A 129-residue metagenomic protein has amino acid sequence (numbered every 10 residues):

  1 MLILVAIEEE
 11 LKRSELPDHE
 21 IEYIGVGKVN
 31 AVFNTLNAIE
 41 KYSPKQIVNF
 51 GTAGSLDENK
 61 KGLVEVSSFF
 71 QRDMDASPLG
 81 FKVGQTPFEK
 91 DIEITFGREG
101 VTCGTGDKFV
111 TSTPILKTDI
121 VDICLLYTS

Functional and structural regions predicted by a protein language model:
M1-F88, C103: Metabolite-binding pocket within alpha/beta catalytic cores that recognizes anionic/polar moieties
A6, I123-C124: Replace "coordinates the UDP/GDP/TDP-sugar" with "coordinates nucleotide-activated sugar donors
P78-I123: Internal catalytic-core helix/loop-beta-alpha segment that presents or stabilizes conserved functional determinants
Y127-T128: Conserved small/polar residues in nucleotide/adenosyl-binding loops
